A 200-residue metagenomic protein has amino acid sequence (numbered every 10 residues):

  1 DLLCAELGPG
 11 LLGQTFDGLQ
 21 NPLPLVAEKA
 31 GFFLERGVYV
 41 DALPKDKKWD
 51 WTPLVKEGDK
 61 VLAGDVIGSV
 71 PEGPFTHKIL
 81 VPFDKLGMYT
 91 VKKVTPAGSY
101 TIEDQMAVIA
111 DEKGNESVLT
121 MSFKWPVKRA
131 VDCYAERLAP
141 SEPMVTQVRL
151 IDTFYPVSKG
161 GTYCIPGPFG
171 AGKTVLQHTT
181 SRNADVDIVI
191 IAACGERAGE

Functional and structural regions predicted by a protein language model:
D1-A27, G31-E35: N-terminal accessory targeting/assembly segments
A5-G13, M88, Q147-I151, T174 (+1 more regions): Amphipathic alpha-helical transducer elements in NTP-driven molecular machines
T15, V66, T90-V91: Conserved hydrophobic positions within beta-strands
L19-L23, E72, P96-S99: Short, conserved beta-turn/loop elements at beta-strand boundaries and strand-helix junctions
V26-D65, S69-E72, I79-D84, T101-G161 (+1 more regions): P-loop NTPase nucleotide-binding/switch module
K78-V81, G87-V94: Short beta-strand-centered aromatic/proline hotspots
V91-P96, E103-A107: PDZ-domain C-terminal substructure recognizer with occasional recognition of PDZ-binding tails
V148-R197: P-loop NTPase nucleotide-binding module
